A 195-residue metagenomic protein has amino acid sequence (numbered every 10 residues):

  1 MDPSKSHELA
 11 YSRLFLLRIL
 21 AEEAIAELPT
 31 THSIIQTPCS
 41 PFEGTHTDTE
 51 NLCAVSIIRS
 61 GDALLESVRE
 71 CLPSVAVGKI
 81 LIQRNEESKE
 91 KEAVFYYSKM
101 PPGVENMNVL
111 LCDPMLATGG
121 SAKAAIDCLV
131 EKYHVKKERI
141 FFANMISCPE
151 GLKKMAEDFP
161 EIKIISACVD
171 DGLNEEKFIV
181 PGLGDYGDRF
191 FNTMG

Functional and structural regions predicted by a protein language model:
M1-G195: PRPP-associated nucleotide enzymes
